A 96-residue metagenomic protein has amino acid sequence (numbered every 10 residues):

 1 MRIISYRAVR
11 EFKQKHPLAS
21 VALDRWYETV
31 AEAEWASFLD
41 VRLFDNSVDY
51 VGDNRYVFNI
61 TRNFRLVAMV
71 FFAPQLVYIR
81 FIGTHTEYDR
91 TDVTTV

Functional and structural regions predicted by a protein language model:
M1-F64, F71-Y78, I82-V96: Basic, Lys/Arg-enriched alpha-helical interface segments
